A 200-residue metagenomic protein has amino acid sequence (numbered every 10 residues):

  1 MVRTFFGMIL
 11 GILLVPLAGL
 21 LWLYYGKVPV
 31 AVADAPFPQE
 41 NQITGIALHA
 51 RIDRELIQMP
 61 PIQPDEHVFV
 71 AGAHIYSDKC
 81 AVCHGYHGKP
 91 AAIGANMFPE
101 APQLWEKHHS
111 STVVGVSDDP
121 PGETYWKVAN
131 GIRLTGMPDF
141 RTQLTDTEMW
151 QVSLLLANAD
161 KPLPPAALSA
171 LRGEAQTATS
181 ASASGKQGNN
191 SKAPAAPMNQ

Functional and structural regions predicted by a protein language model:
V2-V70, G115-P121, F140-L155, E174-M198: Periplasmic c-type cytochrome electron-transfer domains
P61, Q103-L104, G136-D139: Conserved beta-strand positions that form and line the central face of beta-propeller blades
F69, A73, G85-W126: Gly/Gly-Pro-rich "capping" loops immediately C-terminal to redox-active cysteine motifs in periplasmic/lumenal
G72, Y76-H87, M137, V152-L156: The canonical Cys-X-X-Cys-His
D78, P99-A101, T147: Extracytoplasmic
G88-I93, L134-Q143, N158-L168: Inter-heme linker and motif-flanking segments adjacent to c-type heme-binding CXXCH motifs in c-type cytochromes
N130: Glycine-rich, acidic and aromatic/proline-enriched surface loops and short helix-turn segments that act as binding
L171: Catalytic and substrate-binding regions of cell-wall glycan-acting enzymes that process beta-1,4-linked
